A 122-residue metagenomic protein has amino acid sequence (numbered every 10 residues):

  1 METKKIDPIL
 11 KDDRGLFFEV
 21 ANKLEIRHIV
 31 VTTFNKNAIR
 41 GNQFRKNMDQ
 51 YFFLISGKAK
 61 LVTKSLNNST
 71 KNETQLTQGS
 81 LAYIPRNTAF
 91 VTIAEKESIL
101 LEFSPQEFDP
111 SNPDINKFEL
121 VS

Functional and structural regions predicted by a protein language model:
M1-R27, G41: A short, N-terminal "cap"/entry segment at the start of jelly-roll beta-barrel domains of the cupin/DSBH fold
E2-I9, E95-S122: Double-stranded beta-helix
F17, N42, L61-V62, I84 (+2 more regions): Short beta-strand His + acidic residue motifs that chelate non-heme Fe in jelly-roll/DSBH and cupin folds
V30-M48: Conserved short histidine dyad/triad with adjacent acidic residue
F34-N37, Q78-G79, P85-N87, E97: Tight coil/turn sites that cap or link beta-strands
N47, K58, S80, T88 (+2 more regions): A generic "binding-loop/recognition-motif" signal
N47-K60, K64: Glycine- and acidic-residue-biased ligand/ion/polar-headgroup-sensing regions
L66-R86: Short acidic-glycine-tyrosine-enriched beta hairpin
